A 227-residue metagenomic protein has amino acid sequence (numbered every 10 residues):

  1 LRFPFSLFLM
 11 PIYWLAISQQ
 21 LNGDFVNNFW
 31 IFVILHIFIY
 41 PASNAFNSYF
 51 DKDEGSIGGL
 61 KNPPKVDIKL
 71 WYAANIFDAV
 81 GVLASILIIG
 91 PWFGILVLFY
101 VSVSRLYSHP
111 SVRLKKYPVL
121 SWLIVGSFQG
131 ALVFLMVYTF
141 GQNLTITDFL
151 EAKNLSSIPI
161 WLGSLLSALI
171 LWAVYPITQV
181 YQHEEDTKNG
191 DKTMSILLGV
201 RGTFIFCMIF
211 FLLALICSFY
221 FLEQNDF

Functional and structural regions predicted by a protein language model:
P4, F8, N27-L35, K69-F77 (+7 more regions): Alpha-helical transmembrane segments of integral membrane proteins
S6, F149-F227: C-terminal membrane-associated helical module and adjoining short loops/tails
L7-A16, K65, W122-Y138, S195-T203: Small-residue-rich segments of transmembrane alpha-helices in multi-pass membrane proteins, especially helix faces
P11-F46, W92-R105, A152-I177: Membrane-embedded alpha-helical segments that form the functional core of polytopic membrane enzymes, especially those
G23, F50-E54, G58, F93 (+5 more regions): Membrane-interfacial segments
L35-N62, R105, A173-S195: Acidic (Asp/Glu-rich) catalytic motifs at the cytosolic membrane interface
K52-L98, D191-D226: Multi-pass membrane catalytic core of lipid/isoprenoid biosynthesis enzymes
P64-T147: Intramembrane alpha-helical segments
